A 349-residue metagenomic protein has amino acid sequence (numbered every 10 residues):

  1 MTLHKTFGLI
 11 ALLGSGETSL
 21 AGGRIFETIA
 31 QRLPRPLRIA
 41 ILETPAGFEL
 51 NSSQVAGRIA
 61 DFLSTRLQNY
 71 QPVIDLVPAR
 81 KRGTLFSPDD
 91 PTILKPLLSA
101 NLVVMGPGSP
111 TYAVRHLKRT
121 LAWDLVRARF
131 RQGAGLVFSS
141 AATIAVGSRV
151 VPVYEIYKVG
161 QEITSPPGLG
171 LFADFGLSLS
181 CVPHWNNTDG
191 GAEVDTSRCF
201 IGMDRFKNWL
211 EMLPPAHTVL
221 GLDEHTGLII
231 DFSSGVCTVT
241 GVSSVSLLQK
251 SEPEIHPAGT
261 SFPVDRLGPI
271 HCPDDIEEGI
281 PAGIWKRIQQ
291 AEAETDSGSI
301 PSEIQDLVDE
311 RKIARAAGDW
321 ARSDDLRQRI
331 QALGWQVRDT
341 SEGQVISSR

Functional and structural regions predicted by a protein language model:
M1-L37, I41, P45-F62, R66 (+2 more regions): C-terminal and late-domain segments of enzyme folds
L12, D75-L76, V104-M105, L136-S139 (+1 more regions): General beta-strand structural signal in soluble alpha/beta enzymes
A46-M105, Y112: Portal/gating segments that form or line small-molecule/metal binding sites
K95-P96, R119-G133: Catalytic-core regions built around general acid/base machinery
V104-P107, F130-V151: Catalytic nucleophile loop
P110-T120, G191-D195: Glycine/threonine-rich flexible loop motifs
G283-R349: Structural preference for alpha-helix termini/caps and helix-kink/transition segments
